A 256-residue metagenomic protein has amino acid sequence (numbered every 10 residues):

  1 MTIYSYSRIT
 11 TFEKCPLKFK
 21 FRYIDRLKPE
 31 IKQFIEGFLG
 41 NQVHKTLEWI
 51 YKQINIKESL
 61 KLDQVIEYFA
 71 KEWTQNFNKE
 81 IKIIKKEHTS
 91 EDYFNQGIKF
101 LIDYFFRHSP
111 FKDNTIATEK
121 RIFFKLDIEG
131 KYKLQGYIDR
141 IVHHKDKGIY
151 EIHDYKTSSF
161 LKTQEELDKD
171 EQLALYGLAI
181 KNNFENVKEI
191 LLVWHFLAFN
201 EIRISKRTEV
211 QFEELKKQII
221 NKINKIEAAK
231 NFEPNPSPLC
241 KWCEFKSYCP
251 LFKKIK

Functional and structural regions predicted by a protein language model:
T10, K14-D25, P29-N55, F94 (+2 more regions): Nuclease catalytic cores
L17-P29, N78-I81, I152, S158 (+1 more regions): Short amphipathic alpha-helical segments and their helix-coil junctions
K20-R26, K45-L47, H153-T157, V193-R203 (+1 more regions): Short acidic (Asp/Glu) and glycine-rich catalytic loops that position anionic groups and cofactors
I35, L39, Y93, K169-Q172 (+1 more regions): Hydrophobic (often cysteine-bearing) scaffold residues that line and stabilize catalytic clefts of nucleotide/cofactor
T46-K120: A non-catalytic, helix-rich entry segment at domain boundaries
D63-Q64, A179-K256: Metal-dependent nuclease catalytic regions and adjoining charged, substrate-binding loops involved in nucleic-acid end
N114-I116, Y150, K188-L192: Residue-level recognition of the N-termini of beta-strands and the immediately preceding loop/turn
A117-N183: Non-catalytic protein-protein interaction segments used by genome-maintenance enzymes to assemble and couple activities
